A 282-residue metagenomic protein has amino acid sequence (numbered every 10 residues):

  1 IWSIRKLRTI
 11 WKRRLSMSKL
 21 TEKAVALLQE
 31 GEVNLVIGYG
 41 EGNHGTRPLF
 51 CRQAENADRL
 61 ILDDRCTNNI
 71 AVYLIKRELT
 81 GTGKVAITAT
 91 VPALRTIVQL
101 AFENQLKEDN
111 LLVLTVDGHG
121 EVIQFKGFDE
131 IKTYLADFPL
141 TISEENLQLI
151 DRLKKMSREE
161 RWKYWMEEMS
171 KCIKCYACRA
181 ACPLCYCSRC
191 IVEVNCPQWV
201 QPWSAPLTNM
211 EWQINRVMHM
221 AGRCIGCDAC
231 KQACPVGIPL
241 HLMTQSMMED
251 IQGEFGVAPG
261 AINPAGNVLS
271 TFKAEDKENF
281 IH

Functional and structural regions predicted by a protein language model:
L7-K171, P183: Iron-sulfur-associated redox domains of electron-transfer enzymes in respiratory and anaerobic energy metabolism
A93, C178, P239-L240: Helix N-cap / loop-to-helix initiation motif
R95, A180, Q232: Short alpha-helical basic/polar micro-motif
L149-M169, C187-H282: Ferredoxin-type iron-sulfur electron-transfer modules in oxidoreductases and energy-metabolism complexes
S170-C190: Extended mid-to-C-terminal alpha-helical interaction segments
